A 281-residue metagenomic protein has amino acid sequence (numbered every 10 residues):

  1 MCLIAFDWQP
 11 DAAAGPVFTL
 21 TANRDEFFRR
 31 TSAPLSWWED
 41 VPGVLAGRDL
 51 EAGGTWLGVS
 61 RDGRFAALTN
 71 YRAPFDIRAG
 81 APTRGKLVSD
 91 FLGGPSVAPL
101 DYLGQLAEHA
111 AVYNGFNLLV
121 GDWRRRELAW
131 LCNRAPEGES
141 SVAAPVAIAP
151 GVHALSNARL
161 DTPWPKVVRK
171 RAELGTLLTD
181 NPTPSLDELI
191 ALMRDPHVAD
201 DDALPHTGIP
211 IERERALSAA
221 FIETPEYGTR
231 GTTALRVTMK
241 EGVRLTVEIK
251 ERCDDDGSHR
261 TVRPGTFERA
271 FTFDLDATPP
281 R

Functional and structural regions predicted by a protein language model:
M1-R281: N-terminal nucleophile
